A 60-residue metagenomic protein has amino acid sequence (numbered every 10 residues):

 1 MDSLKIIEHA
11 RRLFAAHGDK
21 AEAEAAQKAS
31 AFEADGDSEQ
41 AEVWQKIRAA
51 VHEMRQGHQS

Functional and structural regions predicted by a protein language model:
M1-Q27, A31, D35, E39 (+1 more regions): Long, non-catalytic architectural segments outside compact domain cores
S38, E42-K46: Short, charged, amphipathic alpha-helical segments
A49: N-terminal cationic and glycine-rich segments that engage phosphates or anionic surfaces
